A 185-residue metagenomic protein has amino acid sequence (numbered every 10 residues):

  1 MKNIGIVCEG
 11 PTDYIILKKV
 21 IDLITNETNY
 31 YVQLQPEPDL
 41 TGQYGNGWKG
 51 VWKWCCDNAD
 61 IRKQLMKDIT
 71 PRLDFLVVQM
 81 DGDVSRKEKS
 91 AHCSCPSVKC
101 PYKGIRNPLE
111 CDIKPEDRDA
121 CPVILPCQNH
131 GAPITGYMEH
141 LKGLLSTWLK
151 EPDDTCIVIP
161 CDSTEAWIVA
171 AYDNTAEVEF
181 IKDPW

Functional and structural regions predicted by a protein language model:
M1-D74: Short, surface-exposed loop/strand segments
I4, D74-M80, T155: Generic beta-sheet signal
M80-W185: Activity-critical C-terminal alpha-helical subdomain
